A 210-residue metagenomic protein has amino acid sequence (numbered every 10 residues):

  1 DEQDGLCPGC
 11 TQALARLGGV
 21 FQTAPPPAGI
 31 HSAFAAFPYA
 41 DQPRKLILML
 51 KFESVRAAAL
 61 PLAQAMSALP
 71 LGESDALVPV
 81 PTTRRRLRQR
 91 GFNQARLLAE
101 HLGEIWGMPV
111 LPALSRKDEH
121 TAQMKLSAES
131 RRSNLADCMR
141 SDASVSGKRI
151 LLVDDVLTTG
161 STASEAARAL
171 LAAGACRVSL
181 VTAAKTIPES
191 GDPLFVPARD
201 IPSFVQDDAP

Functional and structural regions predicted by a protein language model:
D1-D154, T158-P210: Glycine-rich phosphate/pyrophosphate-handling loop used in enzymes and phosphotransfer proteins
